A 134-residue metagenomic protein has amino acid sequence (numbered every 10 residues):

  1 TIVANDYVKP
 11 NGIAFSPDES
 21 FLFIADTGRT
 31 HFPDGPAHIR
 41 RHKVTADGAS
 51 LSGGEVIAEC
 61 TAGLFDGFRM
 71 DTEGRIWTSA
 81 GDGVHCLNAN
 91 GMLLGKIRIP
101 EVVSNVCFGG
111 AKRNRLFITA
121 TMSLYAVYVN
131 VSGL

Functional and structural regions predicted by a protein language model:
T1-I24, R29-H31, E55, E59-G81 (+1 more regions): Beta-rich, blade/repeat-based domains predominating in secreted/periplasmic proteins but also intracellular
T30-H38: Short, solvent-exposed loop/turn segments at conserved positions within beta-propeller repeat blades
H38-R40, G83-H85, S123: A short loop-to-beta-strand structural motif that recurs across blades of beta-propeller domains
R41-A49, Y128-L134: Short loop/turn segments immediately following beta-strands, especially the blade-tip and inter-blade linker loops
N105-L134: Blade-level signature of beta-propeller repeat domains, shared across WD40, Kelch, NHL, RCC1 and BNR/Asp-box propellers
